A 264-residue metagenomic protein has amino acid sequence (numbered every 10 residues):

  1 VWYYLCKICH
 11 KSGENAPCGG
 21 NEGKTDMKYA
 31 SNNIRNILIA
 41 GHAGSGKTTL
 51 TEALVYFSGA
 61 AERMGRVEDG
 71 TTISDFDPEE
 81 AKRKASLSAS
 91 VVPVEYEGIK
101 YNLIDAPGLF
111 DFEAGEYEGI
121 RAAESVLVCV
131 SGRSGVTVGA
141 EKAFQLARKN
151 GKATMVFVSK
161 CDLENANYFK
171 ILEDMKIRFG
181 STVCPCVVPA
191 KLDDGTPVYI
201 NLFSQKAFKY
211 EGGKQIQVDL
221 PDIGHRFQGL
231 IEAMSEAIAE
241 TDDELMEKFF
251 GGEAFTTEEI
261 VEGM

Functional and structural regions predicted by a protein language model:
L5-C6, S31: Generic extreme N-terminus detector
C6-C9, C18: Cysteine-centered motifs
G13, G19-G23: Residue-identity detector for glycine
G23-S45, M64, S131-M264: P-loop NTPase catalytic nucleotide-binding module
T25-V130, S134-V136, P185, H225-R226: P-loop NTPase switch module centered on the Walker A-proximal segment
